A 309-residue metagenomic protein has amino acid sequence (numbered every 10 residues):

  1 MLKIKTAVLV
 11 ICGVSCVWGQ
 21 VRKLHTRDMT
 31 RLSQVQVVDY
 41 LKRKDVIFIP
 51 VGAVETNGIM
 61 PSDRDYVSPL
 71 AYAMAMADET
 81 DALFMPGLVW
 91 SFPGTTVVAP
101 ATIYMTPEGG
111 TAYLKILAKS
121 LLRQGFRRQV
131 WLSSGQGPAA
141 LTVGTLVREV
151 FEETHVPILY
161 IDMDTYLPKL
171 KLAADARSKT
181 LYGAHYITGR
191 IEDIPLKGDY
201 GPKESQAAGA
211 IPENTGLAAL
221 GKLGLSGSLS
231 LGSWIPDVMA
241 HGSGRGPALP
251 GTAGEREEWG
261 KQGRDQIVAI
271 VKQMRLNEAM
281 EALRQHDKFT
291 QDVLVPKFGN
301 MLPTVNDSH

Functional and structural regions predicted by a protein language model:
L2-V10: Sec-dependent signal peptide recognition, specifically the positively charged N-region followed immediately by
V10-G19: Hydrophobic h-region of N-terminal signal peptides that target proteins for export in Gram-negative bacteria
Q20-A82, P86-F92, P100-Y104, K115-V130 (+1 more regions): Extended, histidine- and acidic-residue-enriched regions that form the cofactor-binding/catalytic faces
V97-A99, T106-G109: A general "terminal functional-core" signal
G110, L114: Helix-loop module immediately N-terminal to the HCX5R catalytic loop in PTP-like cysteine phosphatase domains
